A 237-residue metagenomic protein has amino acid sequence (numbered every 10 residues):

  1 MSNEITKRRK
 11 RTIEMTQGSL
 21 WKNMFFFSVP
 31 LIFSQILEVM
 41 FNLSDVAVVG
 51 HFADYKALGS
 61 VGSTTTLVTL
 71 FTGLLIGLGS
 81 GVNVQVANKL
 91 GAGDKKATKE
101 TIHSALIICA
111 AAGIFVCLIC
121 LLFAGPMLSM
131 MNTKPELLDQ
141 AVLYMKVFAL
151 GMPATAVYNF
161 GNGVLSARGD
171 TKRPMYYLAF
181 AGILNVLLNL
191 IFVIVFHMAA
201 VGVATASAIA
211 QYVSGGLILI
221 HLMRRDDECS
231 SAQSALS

Functional and structural regions predicted by a protein language model:
M1-S28, V86-P153, V195-S237: Short alpha-helical transmembrane segments in multi-pass integral membrane proteins
Q17, W21-M40, S44, L67-L74 (+2 more regions): Residue-level signal for short hydrophobic patches within transmembrane helices of multi-pass membrane transporters
M40-L43, F52-Y55, K89-A92, A167-R168 (+1 more regions): Helix-loop interface residues and adjacent transmembrane-helix termini in multi-pass membrane transporters, primarily
V46, Y55-L58, K95, A124 (+2 more regions): Membrane-helix interface/capping residues of multi-pass secondary transporters
V49-T69, E136-Q140, A200-V201, T205: Interfacial/gating helices of multi-pass transporter permease domains
L58-L118, T155-P174: Small-residue-rich hydrophobic transmembrane alpha-helices
L70, N185-N189, G215-L219: Hydrophobic transmembrane alpha-helices of multi-pass small-molecule transporters
C109, V164-L190, T205-A208: Alpha-helical transmembrane segments of multi-pass membrane transporters/permeases
